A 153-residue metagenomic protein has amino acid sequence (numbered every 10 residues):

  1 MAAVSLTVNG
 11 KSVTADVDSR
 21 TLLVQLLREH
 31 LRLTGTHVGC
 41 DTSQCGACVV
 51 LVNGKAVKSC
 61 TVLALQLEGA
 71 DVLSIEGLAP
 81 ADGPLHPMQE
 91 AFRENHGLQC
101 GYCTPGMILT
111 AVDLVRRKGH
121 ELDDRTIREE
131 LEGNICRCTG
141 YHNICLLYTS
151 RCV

Functional and structural regions predicted by a protein language model:
M1-S150: Signature of N-terminal electron-transfer/Fe-S-associated modules in redox systems
V153: Active-site loops and adjacent core secondary-structure elements that bind or stabilize anionic groups
